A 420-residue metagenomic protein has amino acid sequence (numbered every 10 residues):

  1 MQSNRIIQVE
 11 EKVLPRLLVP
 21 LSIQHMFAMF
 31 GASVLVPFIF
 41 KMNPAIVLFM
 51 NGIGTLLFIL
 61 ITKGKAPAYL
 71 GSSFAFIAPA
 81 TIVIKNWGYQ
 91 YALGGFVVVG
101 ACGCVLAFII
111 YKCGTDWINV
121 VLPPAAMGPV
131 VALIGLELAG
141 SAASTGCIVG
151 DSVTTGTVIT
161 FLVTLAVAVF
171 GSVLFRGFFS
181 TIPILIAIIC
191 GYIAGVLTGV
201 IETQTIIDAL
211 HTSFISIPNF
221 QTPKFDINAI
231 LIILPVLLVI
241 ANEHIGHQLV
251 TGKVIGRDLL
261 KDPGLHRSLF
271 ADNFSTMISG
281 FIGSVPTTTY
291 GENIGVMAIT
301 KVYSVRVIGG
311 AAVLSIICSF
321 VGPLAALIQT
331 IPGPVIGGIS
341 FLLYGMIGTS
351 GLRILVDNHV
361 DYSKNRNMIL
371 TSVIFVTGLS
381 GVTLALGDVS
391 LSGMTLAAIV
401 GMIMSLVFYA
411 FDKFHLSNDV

Functional and structural regions predicted by a protein language model:
M1-P20, T203-N219, K253-L260, S268 (+1 more regions): Intrinsically disordered, low-complexity non-transmembrane regions of multi-pass membrane transporters
Q2, G31-S33, T164-G171, I182 (+3 more regions): Juxtamembrane interface elements at the cytosolic ends of transmembrane helices in multi-pass membrane proteins
R5-R16, F38-I59, K65, P235-V305: Membrane-embedded helical hairpins/re-entrant loop segments and their flanking transmembrane helices within multi-pass
R16-M29, T154-L165, I182-P183, T198 (+2 more regions): Hydrophobic, membrane-embedded alpha-helices of multi-pass small-molecule transporters
L21-G54, A66-Y91: Transmembrane helix-boundary motif of multi-pass solute transporters/channels
G54-A66, C104-I118, A168-R176, I245-G256 (+2 more regions): C-terminal ends of transmembrane helices
P79-G88, S172, N293-I308, L314-C318: Interfacial segments of multi-pass membrane proteins
N86-E202, A312, I317-D419: Membrane-embedded alpha-helical modules
